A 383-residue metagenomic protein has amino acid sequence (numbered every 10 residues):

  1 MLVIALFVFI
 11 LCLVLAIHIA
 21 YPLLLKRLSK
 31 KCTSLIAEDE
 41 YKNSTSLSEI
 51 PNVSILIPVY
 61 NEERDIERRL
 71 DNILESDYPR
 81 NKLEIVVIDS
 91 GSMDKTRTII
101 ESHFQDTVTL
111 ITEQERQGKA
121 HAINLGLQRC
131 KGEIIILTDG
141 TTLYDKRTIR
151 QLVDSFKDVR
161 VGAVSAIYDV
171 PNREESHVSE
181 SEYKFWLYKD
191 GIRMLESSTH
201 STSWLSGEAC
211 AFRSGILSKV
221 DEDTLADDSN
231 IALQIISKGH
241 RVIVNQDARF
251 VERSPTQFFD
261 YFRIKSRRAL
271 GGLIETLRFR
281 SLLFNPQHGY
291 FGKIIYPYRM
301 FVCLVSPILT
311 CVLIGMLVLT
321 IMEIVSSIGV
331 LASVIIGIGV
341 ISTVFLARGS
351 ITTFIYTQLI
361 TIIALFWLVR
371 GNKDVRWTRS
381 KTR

Functional and structural regions predicted by a protein language model:
L24-N52, F259-D260, S281-I295, G337-R383: Juxtamembrane C-terminal module of membrane proteins
L35, D39, D260, I264-I335 (+1 more regions): Basic/Trp-rich segment in TM-proximal cytosolic loops or flexible interdomain/linker regions
S54, N72, D89-T98, E115 (+1 more regions): A conserved acidic beta->alpha catalytic loop
D71-K82: Short, acidic, metal-binding catalytic loop of nucleotide-sugar glycosyltransferases
L83-V86, R97-R129, E180-E182, W186 (+1 more regions): Conserved donor nucleotide-binding strand/loop of the catalytic core
Q105, F156-Y188, D223-D227, I231-Y296 (+2 more regions): Catalytic donor/gating beta->alpha subdomain of glycosyltransferases that bind UDP-sugars
T112, H121-A122, K146-T224, T353: Long helical/loop segments within the catalytic core of UDP-sugar-dependent glycosyltransferases, especially the large
I135: Short aromatic/hydrophobic "clamp" motif used to bind/position activated sugar donors
